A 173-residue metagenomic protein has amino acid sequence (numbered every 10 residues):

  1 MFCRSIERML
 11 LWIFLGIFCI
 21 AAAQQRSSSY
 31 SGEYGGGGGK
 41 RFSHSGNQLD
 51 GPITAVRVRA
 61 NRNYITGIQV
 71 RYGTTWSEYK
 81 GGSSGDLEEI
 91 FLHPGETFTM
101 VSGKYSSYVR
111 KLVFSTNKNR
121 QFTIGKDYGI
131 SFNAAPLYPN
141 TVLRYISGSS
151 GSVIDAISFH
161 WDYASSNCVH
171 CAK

Functional and structural regions predicted by a protein language model:
F2-K173: Lectin-type carbohydrate-recognition ectodomains
